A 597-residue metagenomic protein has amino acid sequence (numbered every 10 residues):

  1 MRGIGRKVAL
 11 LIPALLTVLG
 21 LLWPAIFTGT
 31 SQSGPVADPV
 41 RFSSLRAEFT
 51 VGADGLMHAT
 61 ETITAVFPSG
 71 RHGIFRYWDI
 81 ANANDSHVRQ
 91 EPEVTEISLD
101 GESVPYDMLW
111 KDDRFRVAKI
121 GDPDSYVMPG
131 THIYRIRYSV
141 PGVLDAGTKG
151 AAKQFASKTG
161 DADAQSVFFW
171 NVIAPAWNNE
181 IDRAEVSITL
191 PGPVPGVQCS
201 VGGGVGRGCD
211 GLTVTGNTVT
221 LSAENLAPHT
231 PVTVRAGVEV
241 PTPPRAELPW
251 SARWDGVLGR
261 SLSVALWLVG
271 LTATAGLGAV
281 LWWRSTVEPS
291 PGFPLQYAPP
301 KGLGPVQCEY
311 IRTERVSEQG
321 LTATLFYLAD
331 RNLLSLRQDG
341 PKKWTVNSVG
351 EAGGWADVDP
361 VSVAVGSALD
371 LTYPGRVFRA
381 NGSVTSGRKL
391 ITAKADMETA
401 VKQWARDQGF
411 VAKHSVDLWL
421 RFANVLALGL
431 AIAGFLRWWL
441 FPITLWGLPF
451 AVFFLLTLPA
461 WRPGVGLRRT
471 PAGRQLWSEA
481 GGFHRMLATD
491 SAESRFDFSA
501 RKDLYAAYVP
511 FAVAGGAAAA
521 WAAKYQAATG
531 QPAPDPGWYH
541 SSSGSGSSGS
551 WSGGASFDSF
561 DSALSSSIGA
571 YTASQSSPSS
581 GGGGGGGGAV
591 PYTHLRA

Functional and structural regions predicted by a protein language model:
R2-G192, G203-A275, Q319, D330: Lumenal/extracellular ectodomains and adaptor appendage modules of the eukaryotic vesicle/secretory system
P39-F42, P68, E247-R421, G464-L504: Short, amphipathic alpha-helical interface elements at domain boundaries that mediate macromolecular binding
H58-A59, I133-S139, G320-S335, L504-A518: Hydrophobic/aromatic-rich, well-ordered segments within soluble, folded domains that form packed cores
T62, H229, A323-F326, A512 (+1 more regions): Primarily hydrophobic membrane-targeting regions of prokaryotic envelope proteins
L258-W267, W438-L455: Hydrophobic alpha-helical transmembrane segments
T392-D396, A400-F410, A427, F454-A597: Short hydrophobic helical membrane-anchoring segments positioned at the boundary with long low-complexity
L420-V425, L445-P449: Long, contiguous internal "core" modules enriched in hydrophobic/ aromatic residues
R421-W438: Canonical alpha-helical transmembrane segments of integral membrane proteins
